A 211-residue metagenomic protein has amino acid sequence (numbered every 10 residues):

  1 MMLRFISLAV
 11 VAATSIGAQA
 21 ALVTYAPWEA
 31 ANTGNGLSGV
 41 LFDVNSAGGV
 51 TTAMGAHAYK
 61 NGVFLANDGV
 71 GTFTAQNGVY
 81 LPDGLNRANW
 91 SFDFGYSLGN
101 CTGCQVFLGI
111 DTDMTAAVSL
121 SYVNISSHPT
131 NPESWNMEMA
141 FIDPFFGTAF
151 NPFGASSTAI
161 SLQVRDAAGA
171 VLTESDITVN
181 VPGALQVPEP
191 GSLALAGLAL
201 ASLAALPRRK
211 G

Functional and structural regions predicted by a protein language model:
M1-Q19, G191-G211: C-terminal cell-surface anchoring/sorting signal
A21-Q186: Mature extracellular "passenger" or substrate-interacting domains of secreted, surface-exposed proteins
